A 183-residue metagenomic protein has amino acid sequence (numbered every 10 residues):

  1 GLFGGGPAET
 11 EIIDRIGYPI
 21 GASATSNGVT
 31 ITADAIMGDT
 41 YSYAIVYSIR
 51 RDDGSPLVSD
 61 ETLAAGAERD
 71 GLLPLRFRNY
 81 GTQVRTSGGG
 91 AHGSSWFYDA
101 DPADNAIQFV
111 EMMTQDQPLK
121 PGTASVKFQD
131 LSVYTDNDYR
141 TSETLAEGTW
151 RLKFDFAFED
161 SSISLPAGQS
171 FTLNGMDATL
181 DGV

Functional and structural regions predicted by a protein language model:
G1-V183: Alpha-helical, hydrophobic structural elements that either
